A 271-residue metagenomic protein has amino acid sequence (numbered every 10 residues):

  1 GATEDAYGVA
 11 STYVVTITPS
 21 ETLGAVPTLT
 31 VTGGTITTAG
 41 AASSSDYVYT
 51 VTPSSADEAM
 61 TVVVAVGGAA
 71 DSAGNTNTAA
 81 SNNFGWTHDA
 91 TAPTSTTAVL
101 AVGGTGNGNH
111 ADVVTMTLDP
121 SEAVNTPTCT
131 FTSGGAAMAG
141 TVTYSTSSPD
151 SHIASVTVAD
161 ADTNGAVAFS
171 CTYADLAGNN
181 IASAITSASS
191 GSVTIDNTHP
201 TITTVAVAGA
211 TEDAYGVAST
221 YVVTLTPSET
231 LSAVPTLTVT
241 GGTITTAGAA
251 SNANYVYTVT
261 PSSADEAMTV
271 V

Functional and structural regions predicted by a protein language model:
G1-V271: Non-catalytic beta-sheet/beta-sandwich ligand-binding modules that flank or precede catalytic cores
